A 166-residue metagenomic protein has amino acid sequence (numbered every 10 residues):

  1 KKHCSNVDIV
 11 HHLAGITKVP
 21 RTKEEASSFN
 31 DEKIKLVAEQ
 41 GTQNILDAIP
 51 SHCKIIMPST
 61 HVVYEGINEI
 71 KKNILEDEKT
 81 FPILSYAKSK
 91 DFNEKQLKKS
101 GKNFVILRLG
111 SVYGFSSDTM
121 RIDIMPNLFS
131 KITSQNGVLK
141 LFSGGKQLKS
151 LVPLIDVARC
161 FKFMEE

Functional and structural regions predicted by a protein language model:
K1-V37: NAD(P)H-binding glycine-rich loop region in Rossmannoid oxidoreductase-like domains and their noncatalytic homologs
H11, K35, I56, V105-L107: Hydrophobic/aromatic beta-strand patches that form the interior of the parallel beta-sheet core in alpha/beta enzyme
H12, Q43-I83: Conserved Rossmann-fold NAD(P)-dependent oxidoreductase catalytic core, especially the SDR/UDP-sugar
G15, S59-T60, R108-S111: Conserved active-site aspartate in kinases
T17-T22, G66-I67, F115: Helix N-cap/beta-alpha junction loops of NAD(P)-dependent oxidoreductase domains
S85, S89: Active-site helix of classical SDR
K95-K149, L154-A158, K162-F163: NAD(P)-dependent short-chain dehydrogenase/reductase
